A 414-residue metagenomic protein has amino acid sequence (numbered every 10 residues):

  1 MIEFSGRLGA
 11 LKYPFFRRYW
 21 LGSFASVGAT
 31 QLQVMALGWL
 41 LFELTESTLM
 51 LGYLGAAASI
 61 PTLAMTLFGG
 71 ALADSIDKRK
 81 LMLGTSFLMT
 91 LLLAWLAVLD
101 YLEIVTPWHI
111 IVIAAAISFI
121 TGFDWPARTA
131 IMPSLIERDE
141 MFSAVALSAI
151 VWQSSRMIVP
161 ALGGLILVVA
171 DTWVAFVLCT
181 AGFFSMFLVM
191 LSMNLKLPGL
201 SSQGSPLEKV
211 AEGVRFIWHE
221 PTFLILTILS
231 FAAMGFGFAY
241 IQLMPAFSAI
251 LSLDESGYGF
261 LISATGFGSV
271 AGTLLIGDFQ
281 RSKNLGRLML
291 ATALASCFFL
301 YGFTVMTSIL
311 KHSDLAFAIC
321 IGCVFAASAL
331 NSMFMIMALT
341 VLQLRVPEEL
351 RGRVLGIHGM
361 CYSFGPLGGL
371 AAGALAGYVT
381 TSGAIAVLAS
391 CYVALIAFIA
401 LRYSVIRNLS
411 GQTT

Functional and structural regions predicted by a protein language model:
I2-P61, F216-T265: Helix-loop boundary and gating motifs at the non-cytosolic
F15, L49, D139-E140, W173 (+4 more regions): Cytosolic histidine kinase catalytic core of two-component systems
R18-V34, A58-A71, D77-L92, H109-V168 (+7 more regions): Substrate-agnostic recognition of the 12-TM MFS/MFS-like secondary transporter fold
G38-L44, A97-L102, I158-L178, I250-L251 (+1 more regions): Transmembrane alpha-helix termini and helix-breaking/packing motifs in multi-pass membrane transporters
E43, L99-L102, T106-H109, L195-G199 (+3 more regions): Juxtamembrane transmembrane-helix termini
L54, A64-F68, S75, L81 (+6 more regions): C-terminal transmembrane bundle of multi-pass solute transporters/carriers
P107-A114, S118, S143-S202, S263 (+2 more regions): Hydrophobic alpha-helical transmembrane segments
E140, L191-R215, L409-T413: Flexible cytoplasmic inter-helical loops of multi-pass small-molecule transporters
